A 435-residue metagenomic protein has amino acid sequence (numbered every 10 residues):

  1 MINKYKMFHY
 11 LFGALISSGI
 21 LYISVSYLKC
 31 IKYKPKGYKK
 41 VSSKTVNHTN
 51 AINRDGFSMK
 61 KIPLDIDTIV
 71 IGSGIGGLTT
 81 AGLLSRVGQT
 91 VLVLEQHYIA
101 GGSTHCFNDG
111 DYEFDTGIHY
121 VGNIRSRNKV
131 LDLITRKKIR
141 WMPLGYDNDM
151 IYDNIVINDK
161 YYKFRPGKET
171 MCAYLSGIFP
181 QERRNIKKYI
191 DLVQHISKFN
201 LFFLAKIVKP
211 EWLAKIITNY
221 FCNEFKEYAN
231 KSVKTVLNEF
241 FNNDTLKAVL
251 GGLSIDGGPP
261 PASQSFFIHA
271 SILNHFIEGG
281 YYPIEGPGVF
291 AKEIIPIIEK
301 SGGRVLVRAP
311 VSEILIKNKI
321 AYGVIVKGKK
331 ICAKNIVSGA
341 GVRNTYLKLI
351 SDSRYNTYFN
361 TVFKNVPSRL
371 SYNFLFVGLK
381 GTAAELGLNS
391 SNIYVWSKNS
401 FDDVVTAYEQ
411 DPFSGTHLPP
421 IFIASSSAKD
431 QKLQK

Functional and structural regions predicted by a protein language model:
I2-I69, R86-V87: Extreme N-terminal leader/targeting segments of oxidoreductases
Y5-Y10, S26, C30-Y33, Y282 (+1 more regions): Mid-domain catalytic core of redox enzymes that form a hydrophobic substrate pocket/lid adjacent to a catalytic redox
V46, N50-K198: N-terminal glycine-rich phosphate/pyrophosphate-binding loop and immediately adjacent elements
K60, C106, P259-F267, K429-K435: FAD-binding beta-loop-beta segment adjacent to the flavin cofactor pocket
V87, V236-F240, G252-L253, E293 (+7 more regions): Generic, well-ordered alpha-helical scaffold segments in large soluble proteins
I157-S263: Rossmann-like flavin
Y228, A270-K327, K334: Helical element adjacent to the flavin cofactor pocket in flavoenzyme catalytic cores
